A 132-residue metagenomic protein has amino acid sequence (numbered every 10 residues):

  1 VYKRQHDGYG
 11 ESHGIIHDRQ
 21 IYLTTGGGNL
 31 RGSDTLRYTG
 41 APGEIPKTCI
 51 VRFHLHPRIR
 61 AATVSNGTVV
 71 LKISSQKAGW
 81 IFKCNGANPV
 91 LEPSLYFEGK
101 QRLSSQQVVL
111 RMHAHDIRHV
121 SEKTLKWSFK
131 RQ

Functional and structural regions predicted by a protein language model:
K3-Q132: CBM-like, beta-strand-rich accessory domains located in the C-terminal region of large, secreted polysaccharide-active
